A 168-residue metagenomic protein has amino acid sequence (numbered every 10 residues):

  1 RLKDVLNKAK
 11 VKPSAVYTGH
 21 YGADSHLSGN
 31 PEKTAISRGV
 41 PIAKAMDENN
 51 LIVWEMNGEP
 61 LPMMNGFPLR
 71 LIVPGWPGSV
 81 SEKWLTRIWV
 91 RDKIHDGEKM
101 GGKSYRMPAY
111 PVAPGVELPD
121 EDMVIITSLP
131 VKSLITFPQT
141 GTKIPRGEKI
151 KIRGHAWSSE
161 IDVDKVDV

Functional and structural regions predicted by a protein language model:
R1-V168: Structured, non-membrane catalytic/scaffold regions adjacent to prosthetic-group chemistry
